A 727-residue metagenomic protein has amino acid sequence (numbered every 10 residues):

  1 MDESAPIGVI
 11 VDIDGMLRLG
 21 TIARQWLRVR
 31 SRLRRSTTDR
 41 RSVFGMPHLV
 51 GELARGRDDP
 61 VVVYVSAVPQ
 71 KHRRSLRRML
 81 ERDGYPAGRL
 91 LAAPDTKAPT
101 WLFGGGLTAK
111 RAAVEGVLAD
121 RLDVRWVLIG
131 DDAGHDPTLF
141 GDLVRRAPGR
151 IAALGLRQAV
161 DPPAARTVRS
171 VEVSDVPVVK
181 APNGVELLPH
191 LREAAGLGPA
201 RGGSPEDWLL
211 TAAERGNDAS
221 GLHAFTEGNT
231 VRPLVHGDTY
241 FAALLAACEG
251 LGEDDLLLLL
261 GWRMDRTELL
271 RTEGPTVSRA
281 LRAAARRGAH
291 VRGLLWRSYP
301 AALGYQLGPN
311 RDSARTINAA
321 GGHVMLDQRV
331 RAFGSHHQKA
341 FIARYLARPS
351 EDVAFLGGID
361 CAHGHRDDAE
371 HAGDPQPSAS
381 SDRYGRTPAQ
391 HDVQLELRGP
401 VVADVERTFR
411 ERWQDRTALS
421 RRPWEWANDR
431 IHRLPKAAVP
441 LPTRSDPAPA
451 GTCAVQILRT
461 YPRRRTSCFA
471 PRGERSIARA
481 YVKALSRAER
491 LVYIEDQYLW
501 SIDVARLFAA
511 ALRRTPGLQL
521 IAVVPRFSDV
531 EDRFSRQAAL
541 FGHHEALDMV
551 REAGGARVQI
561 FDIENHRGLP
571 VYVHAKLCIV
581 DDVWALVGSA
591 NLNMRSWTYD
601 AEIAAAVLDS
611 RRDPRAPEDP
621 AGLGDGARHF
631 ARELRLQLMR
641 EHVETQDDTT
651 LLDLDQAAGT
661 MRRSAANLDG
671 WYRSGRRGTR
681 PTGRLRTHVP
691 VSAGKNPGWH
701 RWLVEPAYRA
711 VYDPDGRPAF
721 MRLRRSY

Functional and structural regions predicted by a protein language model:
D2-L107, R111, P182: Alpha-helical substrate-recognition element adjacent to the catalytic core
V9-V11, L128-I129, F355, L586: Residue-level marker for buried hydrophobic side chains located in beta-strands that build the well-ordered beta-sheet
L17, P69, G134, C361 (+1 more regions): Short, glycine/acidic-enriched loop or turn micro-motifs at the edges of active sites
P47-R55, R111-V124, E489, F508-A511: Short, basic/hydrophobic alpha-helical segments
R55-V63, A119-V127, A289-V291, V324 (+1 more regions): Short, surface-exposed connector motifs at secondary-structure boundaries
V68-A200: C-terminal cap/substrate-recognition subdomain and adjoining C-terminal extension of metal-dependent phosphatase-like
A200-Y727: Charged, low-complexity intrinsically disordered terminal segments
